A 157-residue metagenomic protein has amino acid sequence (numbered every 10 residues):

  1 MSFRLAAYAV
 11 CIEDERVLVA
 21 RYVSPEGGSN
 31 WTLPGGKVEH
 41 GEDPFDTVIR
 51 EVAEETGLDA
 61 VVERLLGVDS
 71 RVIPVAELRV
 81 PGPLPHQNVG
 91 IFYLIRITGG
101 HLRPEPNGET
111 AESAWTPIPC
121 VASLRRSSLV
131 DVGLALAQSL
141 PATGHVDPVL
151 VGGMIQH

Functional and structural regions predicted by a protein language model:
M1-F3, S29, Q87-V89: Residue-level preference for beta-strand/loop junctions
M1-V17, P34-E39, F92-L94: Conserved N-terminal beta-strand and adjoining loop/helix that marks the start of the Nudix/MutT-like hydrolase domain
E26, L102-H157: Nudix hydrolase/Nudix homology domain
E26-G35: Short, conserved active-site loops that position catalytic residues or coordinate cofactors/metal ions across diverse
V38-V62, R71-S128: Unchanged
